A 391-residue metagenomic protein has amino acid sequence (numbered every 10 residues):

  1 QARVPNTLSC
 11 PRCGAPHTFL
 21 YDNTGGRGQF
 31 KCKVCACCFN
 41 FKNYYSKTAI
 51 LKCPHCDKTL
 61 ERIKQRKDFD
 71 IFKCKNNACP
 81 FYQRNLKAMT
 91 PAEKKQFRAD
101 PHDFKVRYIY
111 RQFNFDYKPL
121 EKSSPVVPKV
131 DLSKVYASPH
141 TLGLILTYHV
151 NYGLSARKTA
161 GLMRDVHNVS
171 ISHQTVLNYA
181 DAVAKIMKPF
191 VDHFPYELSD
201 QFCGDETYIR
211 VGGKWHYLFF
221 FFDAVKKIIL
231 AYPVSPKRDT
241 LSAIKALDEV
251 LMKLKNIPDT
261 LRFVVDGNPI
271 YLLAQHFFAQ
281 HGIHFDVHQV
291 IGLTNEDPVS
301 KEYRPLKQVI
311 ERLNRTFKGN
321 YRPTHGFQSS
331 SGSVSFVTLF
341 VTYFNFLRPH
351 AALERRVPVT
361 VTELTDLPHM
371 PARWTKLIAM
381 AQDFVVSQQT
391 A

Functional and structural regions predicted by a protein language model:
Q1-K31: N-terminal alpha-helical interaction blocks
R12, A36-Q201, E206-G212, E249: Short, positively charged, Gly/Tyr-enriched micro-motifs that form contact patches at catalytic or ligand/partner
D181-A182, Y232-N256: Active-site beta-loop-alpha junctions of metal-dependent nucleic acid enzymes, especially the RNase H-like/DDE
P258-L272, I291-T294, V357: Acidic/histidine-rich, metal-coordinating catalytic segments
G267-P269, F277-P305, V309-R312: Conserved beta-strand -> loop -> alpha-helix junction used to position metal-binding or nucleic-acid-contacting
V299, L306-S329: Active-site proximal helix-loop segment of RNase H-like, two-metal nucleases, encompassing DDE(D)
P323-A391: C-terminal domain-tail junction helix/linker
